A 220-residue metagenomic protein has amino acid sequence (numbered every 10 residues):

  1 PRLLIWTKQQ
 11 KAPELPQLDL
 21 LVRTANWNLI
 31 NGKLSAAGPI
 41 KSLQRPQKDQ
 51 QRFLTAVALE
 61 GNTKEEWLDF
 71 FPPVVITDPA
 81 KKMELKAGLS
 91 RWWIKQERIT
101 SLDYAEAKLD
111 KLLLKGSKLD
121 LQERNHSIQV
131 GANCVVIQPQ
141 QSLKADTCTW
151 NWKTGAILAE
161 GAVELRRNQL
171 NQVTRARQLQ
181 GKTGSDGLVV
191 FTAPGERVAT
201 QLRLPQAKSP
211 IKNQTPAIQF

Functional and structural regions predicted by a protein language model:
P1-F220: Mature-chain termini and adjacent capping regions
